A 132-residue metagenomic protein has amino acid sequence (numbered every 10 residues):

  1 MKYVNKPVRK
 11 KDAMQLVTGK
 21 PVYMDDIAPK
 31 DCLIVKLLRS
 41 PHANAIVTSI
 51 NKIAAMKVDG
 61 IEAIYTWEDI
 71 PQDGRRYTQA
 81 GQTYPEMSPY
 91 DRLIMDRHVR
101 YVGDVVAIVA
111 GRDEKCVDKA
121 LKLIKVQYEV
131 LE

Functional and structural regions predicted by a protein language model:
M1-E132: Flexible, low-hydrophobicity surface segments
